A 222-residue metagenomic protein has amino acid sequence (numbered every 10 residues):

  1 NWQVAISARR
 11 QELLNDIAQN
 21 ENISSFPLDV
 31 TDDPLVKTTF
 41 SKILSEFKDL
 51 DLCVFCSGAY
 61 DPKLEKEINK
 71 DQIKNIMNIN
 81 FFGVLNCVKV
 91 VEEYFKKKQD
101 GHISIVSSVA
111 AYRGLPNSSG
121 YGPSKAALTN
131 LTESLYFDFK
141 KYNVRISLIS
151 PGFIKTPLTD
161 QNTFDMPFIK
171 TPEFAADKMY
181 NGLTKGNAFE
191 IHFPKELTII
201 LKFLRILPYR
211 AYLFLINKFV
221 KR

Functional and structural regions predicted by a protein language model:
W2-N15: Conserved glycine-rich Rossmann-like NAD(P)H-binding loop of the short-chain dehydrogenase/reductase
N20-P34: Rossmann-fold cofactor-recognition segment
C56-D61: Conserved NAD(P)H cofactor-binding loop of Rossmann-fold oxidoreductase domains
L64-E65, N69-M77: Substrate-binding pocket helix/loop in short-chain dehydrogenase/reductase
V88, S124: Active-site helix of classical SDR
S108: Residue(s) in the substrate-gating loop at a strand-loop-helix junction that position the organic substrate next
L148, F164-I199: C-terminal helical subdomain
